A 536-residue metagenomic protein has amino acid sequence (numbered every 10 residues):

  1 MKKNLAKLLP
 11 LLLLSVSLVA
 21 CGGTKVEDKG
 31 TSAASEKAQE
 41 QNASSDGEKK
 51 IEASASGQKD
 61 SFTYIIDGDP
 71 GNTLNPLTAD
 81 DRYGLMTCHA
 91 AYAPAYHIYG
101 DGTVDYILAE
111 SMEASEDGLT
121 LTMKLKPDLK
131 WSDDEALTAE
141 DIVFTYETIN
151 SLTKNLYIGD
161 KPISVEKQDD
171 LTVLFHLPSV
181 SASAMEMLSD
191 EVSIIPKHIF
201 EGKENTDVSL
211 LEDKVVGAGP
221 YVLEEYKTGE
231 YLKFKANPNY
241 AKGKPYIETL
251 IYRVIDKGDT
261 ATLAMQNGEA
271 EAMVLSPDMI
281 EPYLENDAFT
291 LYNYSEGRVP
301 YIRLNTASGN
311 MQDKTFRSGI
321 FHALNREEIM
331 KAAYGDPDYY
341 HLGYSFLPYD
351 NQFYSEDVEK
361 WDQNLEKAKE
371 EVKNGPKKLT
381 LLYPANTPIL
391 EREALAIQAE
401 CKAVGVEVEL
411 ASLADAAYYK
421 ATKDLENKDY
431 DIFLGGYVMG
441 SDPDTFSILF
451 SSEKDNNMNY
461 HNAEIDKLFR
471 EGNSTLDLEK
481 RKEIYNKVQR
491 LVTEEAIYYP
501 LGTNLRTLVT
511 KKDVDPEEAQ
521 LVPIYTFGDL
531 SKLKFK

Functional and structural regions predicted by a protein language model:
I65-A114, E147, V216: N-terminal lobe/hinge region of extracytoplasmic solute-binding protein
G100, D190-K244, T249: Gly/Pro-rich hinge or "lid" segments in bacterial periplasmic/extracellular proteins
E113, D117, I158-E201: Surface-exposed binding/hinge segments that line and control ligand-binding clefts or catalytic entry sites
N237-P282: Ligand-site clamp/hinge motif
A307, M311-D350, I389-E393, V492-P500: Periplasmic-binding protein-like
P337-K373, T387-L390: Structural transition elements
E409-Y418, F446-K512, K536: Extracytoplasmic/peripheral linker and loop segments enriched in polar/acidic and small residues with frequent Thr/Pro
L508-K536: Long beta-strand-rich cores associated with HINT superfamily self-processing modules
